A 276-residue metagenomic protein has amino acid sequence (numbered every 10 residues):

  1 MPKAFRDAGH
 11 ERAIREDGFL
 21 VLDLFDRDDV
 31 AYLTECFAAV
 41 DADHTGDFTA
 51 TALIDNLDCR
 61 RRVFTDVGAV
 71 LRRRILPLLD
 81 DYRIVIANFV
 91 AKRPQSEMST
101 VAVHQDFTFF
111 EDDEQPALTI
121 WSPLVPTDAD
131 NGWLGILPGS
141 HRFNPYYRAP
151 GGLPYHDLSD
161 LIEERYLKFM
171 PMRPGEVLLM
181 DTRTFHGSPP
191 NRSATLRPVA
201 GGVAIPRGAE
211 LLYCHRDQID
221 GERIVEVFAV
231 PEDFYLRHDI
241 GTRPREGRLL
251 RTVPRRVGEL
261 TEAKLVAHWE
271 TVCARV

Functional and structural regions predicted by a protein language model:
M1-D112: Non-heme Fe(II)-dependent double-stranded beta-helix
P94-E97, P126-A129, R142, V177 (+1 more regions): Short, charged/polar surface micro-motifs in flexible loops or helix N-caps
H104, G152-E163, L196, C214-E222: Short, surface-exposed loop/helix-turn segments at secondary-structure junctions that function as lids/hinges flanking
H104-A117, R165-Y166, M172, T195-L196: A short beta-loop-beta micro-motif enriched in histidine and acidic residues
E111-A129, P171, G202-P206: Short, conserved beta-strand element in jelly-roll/cupin
A129-P189: Double-stranded beta-helix
T184, P189-V276: Non-heme Fe(II)/2-oxoglutarate
